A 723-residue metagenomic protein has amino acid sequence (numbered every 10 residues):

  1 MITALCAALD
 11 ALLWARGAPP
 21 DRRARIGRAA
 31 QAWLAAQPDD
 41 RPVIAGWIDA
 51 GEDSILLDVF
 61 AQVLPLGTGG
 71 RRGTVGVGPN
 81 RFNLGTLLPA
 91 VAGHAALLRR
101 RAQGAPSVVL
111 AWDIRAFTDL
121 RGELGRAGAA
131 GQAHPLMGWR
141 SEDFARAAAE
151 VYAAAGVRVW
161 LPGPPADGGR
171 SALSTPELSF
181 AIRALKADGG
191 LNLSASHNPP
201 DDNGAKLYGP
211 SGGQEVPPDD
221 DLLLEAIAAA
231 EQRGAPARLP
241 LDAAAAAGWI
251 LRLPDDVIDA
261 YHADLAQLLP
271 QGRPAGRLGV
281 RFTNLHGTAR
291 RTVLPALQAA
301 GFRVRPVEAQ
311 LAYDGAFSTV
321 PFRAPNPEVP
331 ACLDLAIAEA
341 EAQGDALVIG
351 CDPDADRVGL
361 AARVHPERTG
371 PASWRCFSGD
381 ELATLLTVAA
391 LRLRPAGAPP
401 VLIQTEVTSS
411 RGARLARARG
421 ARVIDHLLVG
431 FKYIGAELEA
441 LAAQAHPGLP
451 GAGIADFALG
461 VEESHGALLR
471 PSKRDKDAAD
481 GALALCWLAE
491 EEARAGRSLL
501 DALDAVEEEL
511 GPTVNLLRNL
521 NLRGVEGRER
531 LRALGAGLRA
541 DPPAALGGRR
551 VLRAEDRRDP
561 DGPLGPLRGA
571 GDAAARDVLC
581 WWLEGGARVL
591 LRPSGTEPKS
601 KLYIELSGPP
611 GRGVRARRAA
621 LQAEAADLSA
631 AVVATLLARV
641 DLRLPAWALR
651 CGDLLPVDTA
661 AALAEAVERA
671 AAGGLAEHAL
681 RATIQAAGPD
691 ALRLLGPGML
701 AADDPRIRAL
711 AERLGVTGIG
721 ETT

Functional and structural regions predicted by a protein language model:
W14, A18-A148, I250-V280, T288 (+2 more regions): An N-terminal, well-structured beta->alpha segment
D58-R71, L239-D242, P306-Y313: Flexible hinge/switch segments at interdomain interfaces of large molecular machines
A61-L66, N80-R99, T288, T292 (+9 more regions): Non-catalytic terminal/interface segments that mediate subunit docking, oligomerization, and allosteric communication
Q103-A105, A187, Q343-D345: Short, high-confidence coil segments that cap the C-terminus of an alpha-helix and link into the following beta-strand
A111, G190-S196, G350-P353, G460-V461 (+1 more regions): Short beta-strand segments
D113-I114, L120-L124, A133-A145, A149-F180 (+3 more regions): Phosphate-binding chemistry for phosphorylated carbohydrates and sugar-nucleotides
G190, S194-A237, R693-T723: Flexible glycine-/small-residue-enriched beta->alpha junction loops that bind anionic phosphate/pyrophosphate groups
A346-L347, G370-R375, G397-G595, K599-E605 (+1 more regions): Phosphate-binding and adjacent anionic-ligand microenvironments
